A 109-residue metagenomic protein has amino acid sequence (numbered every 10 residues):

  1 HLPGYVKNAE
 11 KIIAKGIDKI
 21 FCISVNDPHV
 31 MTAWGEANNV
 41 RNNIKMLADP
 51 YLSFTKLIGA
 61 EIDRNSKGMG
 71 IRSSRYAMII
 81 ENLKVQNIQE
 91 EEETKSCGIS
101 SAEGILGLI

Functional and structural regions predicted by a protein language model:
H1-I109: Chalcogenol-based redox active-site neighborhoods
